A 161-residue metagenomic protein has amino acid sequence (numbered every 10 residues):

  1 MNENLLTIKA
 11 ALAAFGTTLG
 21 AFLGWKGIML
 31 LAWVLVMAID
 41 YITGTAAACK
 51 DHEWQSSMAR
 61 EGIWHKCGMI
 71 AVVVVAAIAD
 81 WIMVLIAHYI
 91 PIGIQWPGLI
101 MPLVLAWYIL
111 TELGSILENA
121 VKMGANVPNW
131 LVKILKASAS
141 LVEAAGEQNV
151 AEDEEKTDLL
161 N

Functional and structural regions predicted by a protein language model:
M1-T7, G93, L110, G114-N161: Membrane-proximal cytosolic segments adjacent to transmembrane helices
A11-G20: Hydrophobic, membrane-inserted alpha-helices
G20, A76-H88: Juxtamembrane "helix exit" motif at the C-terminal ends of alpha-helical transmembrane segments in multi-pass membrane
F22-M29: Transmembrane helix interruption/hinge and helix-loop junction motifs
W33-T43, M69-D80, V104-S115: Alpha-helical transmembrane segments of multi-pass membrane proteins
T43-A47, V84, I116-N119: Alpha-helical transmembrane segments and their lipid-water interface positions in multi-pass membrane proteins
E53-V73: Juxtamembrane helix-capping/reentrant segments at transmembrane boundaries
V84-L113: Hydrophobic alpha-helical transmembrane segments and immediately flanking/interface helices in integral membrane
